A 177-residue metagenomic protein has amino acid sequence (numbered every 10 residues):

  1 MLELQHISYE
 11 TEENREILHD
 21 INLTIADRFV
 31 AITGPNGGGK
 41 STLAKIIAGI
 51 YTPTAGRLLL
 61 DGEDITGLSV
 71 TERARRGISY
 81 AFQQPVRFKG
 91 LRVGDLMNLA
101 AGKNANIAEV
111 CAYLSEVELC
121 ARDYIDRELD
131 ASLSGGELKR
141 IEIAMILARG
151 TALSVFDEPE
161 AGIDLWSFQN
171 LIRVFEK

Functional and structural regions predicted by a protein language model:
T33-P35: The feature captures the beta-strand-to-loop junction immediately N-terminal to the Walker
A48: Helix-to-loop junction immediately C-terminal to a conserved catalytic motif
G56-E63, R76, E109: Conserved ABC transporter NBD signature motif
D64-S79: ABC ATPase NBD coupling module
Q84, G90-E109: Q-loop/switch helix immediately C-terminal to the Walker
I143: Hydrophobic anchor residue at the start of the ABC signature
I146-L147: ABC ATPase C-loop
E158-P159, W166: Walker B catalytic motif
